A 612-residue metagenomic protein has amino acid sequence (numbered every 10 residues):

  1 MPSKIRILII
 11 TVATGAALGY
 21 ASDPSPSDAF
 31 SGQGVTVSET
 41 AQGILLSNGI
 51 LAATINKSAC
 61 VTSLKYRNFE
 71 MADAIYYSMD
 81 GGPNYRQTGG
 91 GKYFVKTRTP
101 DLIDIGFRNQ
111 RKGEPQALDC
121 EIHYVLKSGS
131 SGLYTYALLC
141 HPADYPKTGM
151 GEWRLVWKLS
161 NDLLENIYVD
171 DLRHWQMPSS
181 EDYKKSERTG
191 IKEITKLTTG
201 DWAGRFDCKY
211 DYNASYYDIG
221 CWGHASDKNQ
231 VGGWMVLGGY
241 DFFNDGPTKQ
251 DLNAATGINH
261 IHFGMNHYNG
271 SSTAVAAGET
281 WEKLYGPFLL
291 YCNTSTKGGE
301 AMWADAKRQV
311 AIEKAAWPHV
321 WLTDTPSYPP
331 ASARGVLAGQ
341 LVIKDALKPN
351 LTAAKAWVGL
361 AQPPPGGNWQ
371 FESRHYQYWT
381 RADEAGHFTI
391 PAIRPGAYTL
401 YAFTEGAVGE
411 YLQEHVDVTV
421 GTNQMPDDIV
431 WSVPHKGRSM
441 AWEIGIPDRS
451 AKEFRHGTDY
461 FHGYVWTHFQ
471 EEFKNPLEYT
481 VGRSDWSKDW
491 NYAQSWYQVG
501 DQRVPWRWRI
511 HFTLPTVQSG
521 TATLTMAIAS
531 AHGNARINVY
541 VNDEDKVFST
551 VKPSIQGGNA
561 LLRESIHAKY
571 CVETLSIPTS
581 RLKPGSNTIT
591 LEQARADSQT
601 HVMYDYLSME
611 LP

Functional and structural regions predicted by a protein language model:
S22-M79: Beta-strand-rich N-terminal accessory domains
S38, M79-P142: Extended, loop-rich substrate-binding clefts of extracytoplasmic carbohydrate-active enzymes
G335-L347, G386-F388, D428-I429: A short, amphipathic beta-strand motif
V336-L337, A346-S373: Short, ordered, surface-exposed loop/turn motifs in non-cytosolic proteins
G366-H387: Short, acidic Ser/Thr/Gly-rich low-complexity loop/linker segments typical of extracellular and cell-surface proteins
A385, R503-P505, R509-S519, A527-P612: Beta-strand-rich ligand-recognition modules
G386, G396-A407: A short, solvent-exposed beta-strand micro-motif common in secreted/extracellular proteins
E405-D427, S432-P434: Structured interaction patches on ligand/partner-binding surfaces of diverse proteins
